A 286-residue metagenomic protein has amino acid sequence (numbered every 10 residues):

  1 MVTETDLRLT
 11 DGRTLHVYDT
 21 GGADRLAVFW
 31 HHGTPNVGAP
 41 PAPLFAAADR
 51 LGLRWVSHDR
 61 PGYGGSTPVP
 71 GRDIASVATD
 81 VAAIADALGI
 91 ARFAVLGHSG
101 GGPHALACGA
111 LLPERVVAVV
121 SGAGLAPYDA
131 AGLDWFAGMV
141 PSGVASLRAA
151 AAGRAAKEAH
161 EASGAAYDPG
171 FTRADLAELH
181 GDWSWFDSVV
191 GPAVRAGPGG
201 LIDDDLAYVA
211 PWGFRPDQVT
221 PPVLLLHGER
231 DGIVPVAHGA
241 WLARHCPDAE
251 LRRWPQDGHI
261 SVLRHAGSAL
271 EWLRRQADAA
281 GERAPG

Functional and structural regions predicted by a protein language model:
G33-A46: The serine-hydrolase catalytic nucleophile loop
A48-P68: Conserved alpha/beta-hydrolase
S76-F93: Conserved acidic catalytic loop of the alpha/beta-hydrolase fold
R92-D134: Conserved hydrolase catalytic core segment
F136-F214: Alpha/beta-hydrolase
V219, L225-H227, D231: Short beta-strand/loop motif that positions the catalytic acidic residue of the alpha/beta-hydrolase fold
G232-H238: Conserved alpha/beta-hydrolase "acid-adjacent" motif
D248-G286: Catalytic active-site module of serine/aspartate enzymes centered on a nucleophile-bearing elbow/loop
